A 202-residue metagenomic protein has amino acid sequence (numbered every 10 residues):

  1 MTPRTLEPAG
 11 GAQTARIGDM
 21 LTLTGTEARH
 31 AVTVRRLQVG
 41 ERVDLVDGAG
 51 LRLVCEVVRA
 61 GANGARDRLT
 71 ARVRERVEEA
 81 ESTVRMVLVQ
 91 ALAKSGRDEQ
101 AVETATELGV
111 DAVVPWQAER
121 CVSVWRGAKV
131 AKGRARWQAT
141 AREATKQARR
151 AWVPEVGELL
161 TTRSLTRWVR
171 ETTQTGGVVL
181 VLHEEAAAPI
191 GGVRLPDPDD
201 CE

Functional and structural regions predicted by a protein language model:
M1-E78: N-terminal positively charged helical leader segments and presequences
T14-A15, R35, A80-S82, R170-Q174 (+1 more regions): Solvent-exposed alpha-helices and their adjacent loops that cap or buttress functional pockets in soluble metabolic
L21-L23, T83-V87, D199-E202: Glycine/charged-rich beta-loop-alpha catalytic/anionic-binding loops adjacent to active sites
L37-V39, T104-L108, L195-D199: Short, solvent-exposed amphipathic alpha-helical segments in soluble enzyme and RNA/protein-processing domains
D47, Q117, H183-A186: Short secondary-structure boundary segments
L51, C121, A187: Surface-exposed, flexible loop/turn segments at secondary-structure boundaries
E78-V181: RNA substrate-binding interface of SAM-dependent RNA methyltransferases
G176-E202: Active-site/ligand-binding-proximal alpha/beta "capping" segment
